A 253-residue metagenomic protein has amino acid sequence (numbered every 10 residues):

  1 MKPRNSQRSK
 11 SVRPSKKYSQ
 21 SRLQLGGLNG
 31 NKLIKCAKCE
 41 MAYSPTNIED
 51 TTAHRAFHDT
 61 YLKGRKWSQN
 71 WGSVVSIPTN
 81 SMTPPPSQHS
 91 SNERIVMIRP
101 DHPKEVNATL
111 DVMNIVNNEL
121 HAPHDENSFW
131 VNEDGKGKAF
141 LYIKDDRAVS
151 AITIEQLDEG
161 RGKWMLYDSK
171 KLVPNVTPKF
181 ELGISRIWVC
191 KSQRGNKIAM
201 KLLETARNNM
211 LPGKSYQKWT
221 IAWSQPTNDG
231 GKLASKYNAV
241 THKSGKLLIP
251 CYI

Functional and structural regions predicted by a protein language model:
M1-K191, N208-G231, S235-I253: Non-catalytic substrate-recognition and accessory regions of acyl/acetyltransferase enzymes
R194-A206: Glycine-rich acyl-CoA binding loop
